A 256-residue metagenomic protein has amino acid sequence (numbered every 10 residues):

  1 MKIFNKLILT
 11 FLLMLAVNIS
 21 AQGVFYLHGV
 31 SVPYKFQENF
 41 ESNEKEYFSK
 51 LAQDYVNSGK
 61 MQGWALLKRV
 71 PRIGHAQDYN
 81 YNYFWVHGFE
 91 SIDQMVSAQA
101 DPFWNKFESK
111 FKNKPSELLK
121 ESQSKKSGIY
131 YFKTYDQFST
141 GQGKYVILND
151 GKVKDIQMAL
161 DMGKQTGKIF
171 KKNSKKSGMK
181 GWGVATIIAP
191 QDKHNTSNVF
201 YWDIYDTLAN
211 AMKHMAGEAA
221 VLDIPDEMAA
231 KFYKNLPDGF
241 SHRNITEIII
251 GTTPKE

Functional and structural regions predicted by a protein language model:
M1-G23: Bacterial Sec-dependent N-terminal signal peptides
A21-K106, E117-E256: Short S/T/G/P-rich N-terminal loop/turn motif that feeds into the first structured element of a domain
